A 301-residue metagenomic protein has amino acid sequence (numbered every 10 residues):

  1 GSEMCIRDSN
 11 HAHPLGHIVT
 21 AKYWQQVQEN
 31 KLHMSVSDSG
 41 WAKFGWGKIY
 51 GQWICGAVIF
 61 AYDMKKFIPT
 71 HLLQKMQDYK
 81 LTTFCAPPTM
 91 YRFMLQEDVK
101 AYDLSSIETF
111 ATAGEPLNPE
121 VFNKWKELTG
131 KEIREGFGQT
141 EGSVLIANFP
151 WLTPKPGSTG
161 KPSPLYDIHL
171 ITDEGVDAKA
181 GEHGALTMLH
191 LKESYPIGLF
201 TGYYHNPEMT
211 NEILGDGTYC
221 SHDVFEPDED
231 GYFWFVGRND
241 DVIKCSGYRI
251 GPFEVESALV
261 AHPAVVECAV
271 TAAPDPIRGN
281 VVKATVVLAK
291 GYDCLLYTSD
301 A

Functional and structural regions predicted by a protein language model:
G1-D8, Y297-A301: Conserved small/polar residues in nucleotide/adenosyl-binding loops
H11, V99, E127-L128, Q139-G157 (+3 more regions): Active-site loops of AMP-binding adenylate-forming
L15-T82, E97: Conserved AMP-binding/adenylation subdomain of ANL enzymes
I54, L81-A86, L95-K155, D167: Gly/Ser/Thr-rich phosphate-binding loop
F84, T201, M209, H222-S299: AMP-binding/adenylate-forming catalytic core of the ANL superfamily
G114, G138, G160, D223 (+1 more regions): Active-site glycine-centered loops adjacent to acidic/histidine catalytic or metal-binding residues that shape
L165, V176-I213, I250: Conserved ATP/PPi-binding loop(s) of AMP-dependent carboxylate-activating enzymes
H169-H190, E226-D230, Y292-L295: Conserved beta-loop-beta connector loops within the AMP-binding
